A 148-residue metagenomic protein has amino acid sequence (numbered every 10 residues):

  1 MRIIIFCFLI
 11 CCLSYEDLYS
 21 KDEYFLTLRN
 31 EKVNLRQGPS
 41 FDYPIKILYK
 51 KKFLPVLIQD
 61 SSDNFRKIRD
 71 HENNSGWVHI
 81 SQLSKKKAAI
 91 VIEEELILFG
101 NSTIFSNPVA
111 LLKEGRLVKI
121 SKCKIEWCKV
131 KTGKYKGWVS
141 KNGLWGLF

Functional and structural regions predicted by a protein language model:
M1-R2, S20: Absolute protein N-terminus
I3-S14: Sec-dependent N-terminal signal peptides
D17-Q37, I47-K52, L57-N101, F105-K134 (+1 more regions): SH3-family beta-barrel domains
